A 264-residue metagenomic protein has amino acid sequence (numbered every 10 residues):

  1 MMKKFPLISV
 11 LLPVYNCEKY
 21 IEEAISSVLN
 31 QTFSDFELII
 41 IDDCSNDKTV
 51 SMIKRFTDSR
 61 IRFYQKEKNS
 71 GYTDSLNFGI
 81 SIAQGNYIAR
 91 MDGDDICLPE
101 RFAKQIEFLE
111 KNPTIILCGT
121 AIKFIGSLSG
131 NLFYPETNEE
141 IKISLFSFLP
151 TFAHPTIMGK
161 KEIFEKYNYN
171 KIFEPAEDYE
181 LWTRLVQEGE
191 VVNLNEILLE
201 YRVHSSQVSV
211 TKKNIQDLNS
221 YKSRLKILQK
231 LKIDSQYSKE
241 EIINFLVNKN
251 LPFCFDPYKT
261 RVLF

Functional and structural regions predicted by a protein language model:
M1-L29: N-proximal low-complexity "stem/linker" segments adjacent to membrane-targeting elements
F5-I8, L29-I40, K48, S59-R62: Short loop->beta transition adjacent to catalytic acidic/histidine clusters or analogous donor-positioning motifs
K19-E22, D47-R55, I96, E100: Acidic helix N-cap motif at the loop->helix transition within catalytic regions of sugar-transfer enzymes
S27, D42-S51, T57, K68 (+1 more regions): A conserved acidic beta->alpha catalytic loop
K66-A83, K104: Glycine-rich, basic loop-to-helix element that forms the pyrophosphate-binding segment of sugar-nucleotide handling
S81, T120, P135-E241: Conserved nucleotide-sugar donor-binding catalytic segment
I88: Short aromatic/hydrophobic "clamp" motif used to bind/position activated sugar donors
E100-L132: Conserved donor NDP-sugar-binding/catalytic core segment of glycosyltransferases
